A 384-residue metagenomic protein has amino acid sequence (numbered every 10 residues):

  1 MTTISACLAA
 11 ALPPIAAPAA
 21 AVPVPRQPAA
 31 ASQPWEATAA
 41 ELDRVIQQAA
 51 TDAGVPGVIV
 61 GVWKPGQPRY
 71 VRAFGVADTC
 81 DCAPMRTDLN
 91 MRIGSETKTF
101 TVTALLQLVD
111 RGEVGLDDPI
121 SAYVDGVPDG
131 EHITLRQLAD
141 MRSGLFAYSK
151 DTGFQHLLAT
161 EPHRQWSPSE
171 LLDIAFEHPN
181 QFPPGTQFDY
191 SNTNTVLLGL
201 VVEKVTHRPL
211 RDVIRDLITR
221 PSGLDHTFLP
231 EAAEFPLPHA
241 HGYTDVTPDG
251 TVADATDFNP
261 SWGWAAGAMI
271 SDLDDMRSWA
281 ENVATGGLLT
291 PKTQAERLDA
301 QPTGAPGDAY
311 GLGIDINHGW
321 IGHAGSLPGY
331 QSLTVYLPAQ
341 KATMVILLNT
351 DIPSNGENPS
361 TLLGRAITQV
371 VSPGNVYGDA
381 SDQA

Functional and structural regions predicted by a protein language model:
M1-P23: Secretory targeting and sorting signals
A17-V71, T206-R208, D212-D216, R220 (+1 more regions): Catalytic loop of the DD-peptidase/beta-lactamase superfamily, centered on the K-T-G motif and neighboring
A53-I59, C80-L138, F182-T193, W264-G267 (+1 more regions): Short active-site loop at a secondary-structure junction that contains or immediately precedes the catalytic residue(s)
P65, A77-T79, S143-G144, D351: Solvent-exposed coil/turn segments that connect beta secondary-structure elements in extracytoplasmic/periplasmic
V71, A83, V102, A147-Y148: Short, solvent-exposed loop/turn elements at domain surfaces
A73-G75: Glycine-rich loop at the start of a catalytic domain that most often binds anionic cofactors/ligands
D78, E131-P328: Short, surface-exposed loop or secondary-structure junction motifs that flank catalytic or metal-binding residues
